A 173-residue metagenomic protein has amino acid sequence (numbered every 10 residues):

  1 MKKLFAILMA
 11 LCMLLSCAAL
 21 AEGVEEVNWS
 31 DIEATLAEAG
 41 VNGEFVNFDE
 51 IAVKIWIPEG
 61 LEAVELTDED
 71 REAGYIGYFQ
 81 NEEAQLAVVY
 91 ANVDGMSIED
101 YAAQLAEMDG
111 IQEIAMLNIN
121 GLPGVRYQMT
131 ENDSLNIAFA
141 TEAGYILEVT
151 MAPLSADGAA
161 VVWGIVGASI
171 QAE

Functional and structural regions predicted by a protein language model:
M1-K2: N-terminal hydrophobic targeting signals that begin at the initiator methionine
A6-L8, L15-G74, A143, T150-E173: N-terminal targeting sequences that direct proteins away from the cytosol to non-cytosolic compartments
F48-K54, N81-L86, T130-S134, G144: Glycine-centered tight beta-turn/hairpin loop motif at sheet-sheet or coil-to-beta transitions
E72-N81, V125-M129: Generic recognition of long tandem-repeat/solenoid scaffolds
I76-D100, V149-A152: A short acidic-to-branched-hydrophobic micro-motif
V93-G95, E131-D133, Y145-I146, P153-D157: Solvent-exposed loop/turn segments at secondary-structure junctions within structured extracellular/periplasmic domains
I98-D100, M116, G158-V162: A short, polar/proline- and glycine-enriched secondary-structure boundary/capping micro-motif
Q104-I146: Signature of long, low-cysteine stretches enriched in small and polar/charged residues
